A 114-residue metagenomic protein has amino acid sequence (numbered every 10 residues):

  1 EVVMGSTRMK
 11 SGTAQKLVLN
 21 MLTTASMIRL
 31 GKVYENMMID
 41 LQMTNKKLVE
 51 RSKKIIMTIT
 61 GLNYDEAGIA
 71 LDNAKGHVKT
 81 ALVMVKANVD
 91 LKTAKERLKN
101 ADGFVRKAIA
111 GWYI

Functional and structural regions predicted by a protein language model:
E1-Y34: Short alpha-helices
M21-I114: Short, amphipathic alpha-helical interaction segments embedded in low-complexity terminal/linker regions of eukaryotic
